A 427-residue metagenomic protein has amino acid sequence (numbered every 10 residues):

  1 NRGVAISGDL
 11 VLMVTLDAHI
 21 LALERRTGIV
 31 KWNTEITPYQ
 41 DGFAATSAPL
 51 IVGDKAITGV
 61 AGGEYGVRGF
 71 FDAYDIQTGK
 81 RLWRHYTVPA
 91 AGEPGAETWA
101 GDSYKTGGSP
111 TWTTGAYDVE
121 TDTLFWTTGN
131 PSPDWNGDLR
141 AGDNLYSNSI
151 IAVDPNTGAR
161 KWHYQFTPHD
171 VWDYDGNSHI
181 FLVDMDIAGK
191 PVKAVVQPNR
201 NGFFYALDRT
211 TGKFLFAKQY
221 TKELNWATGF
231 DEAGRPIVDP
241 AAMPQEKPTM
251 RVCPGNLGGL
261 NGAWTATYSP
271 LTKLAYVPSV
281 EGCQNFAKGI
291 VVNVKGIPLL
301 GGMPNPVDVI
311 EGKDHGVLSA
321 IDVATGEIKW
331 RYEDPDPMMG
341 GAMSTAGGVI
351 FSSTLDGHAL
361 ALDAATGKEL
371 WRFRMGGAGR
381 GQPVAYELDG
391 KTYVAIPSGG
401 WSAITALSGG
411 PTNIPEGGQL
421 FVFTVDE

Functional and structural regions predicted by a protein language model:
N1-H19, A44-Y65, T106-L139, S149 (+5 more regions): Repeat-blade elements of multi-bladed beta-propeller folds
R2-I36, D41-T87, Y205, R209-L215: Hydrophobic or amphipathic alpha-helical targeting/insertion segments
L23, T27-G28, G69-R81, R140-A159 (+3 more regions): Beta-propeller blade signature
R25-Y39, Q77-S103, A152-V171, K213-K218 (+3 more regions): Blade-edge beta-strand/turn elements of extracellular beta-propeller and related beta-sheet repeat scaffolds
T58-F70, W126-L145, E281-E311, G399-P415: Short, conserved, GDST-rich strand-edge loop motifs in beta-rich repeat architectures
P168-F181, Q219-F230, G234, P254-L257 (+3 more regions): Conserved blade-ending motifs and adjacent loop-strand segments that build the rim/top face of beta-propeller domains
G259-F286, I297-F373, G377-Y386: C-terminal substrate/ligand-recognition segments
P383-E427: Blade-level signature of beta-propeller repeat domains, shared across WD40, Kelch, NHL, RCC1 and BNR/Asp-box propellers
